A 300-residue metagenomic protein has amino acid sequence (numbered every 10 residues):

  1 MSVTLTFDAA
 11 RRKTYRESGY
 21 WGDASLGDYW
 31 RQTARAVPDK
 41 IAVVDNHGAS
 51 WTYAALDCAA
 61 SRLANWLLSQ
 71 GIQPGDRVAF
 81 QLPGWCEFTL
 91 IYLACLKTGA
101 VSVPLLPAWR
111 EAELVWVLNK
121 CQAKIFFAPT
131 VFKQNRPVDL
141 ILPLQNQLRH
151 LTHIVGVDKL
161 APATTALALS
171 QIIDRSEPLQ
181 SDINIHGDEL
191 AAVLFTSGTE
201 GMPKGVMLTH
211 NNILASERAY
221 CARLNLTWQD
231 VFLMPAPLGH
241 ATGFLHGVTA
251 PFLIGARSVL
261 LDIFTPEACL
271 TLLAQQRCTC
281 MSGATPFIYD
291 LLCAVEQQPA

Functional and structural regions predicted by a protein language model:
F7-A9, F132-G187, A294-Q297: ANL superfamily adenylate-forming
G22-D23, R31, D39-W85, T89-L93 (+4 more regions): Conserved AMP-binding/adenylate-forming core of the ANL superfamily
P38-D39, G156-A161, D174-F195, M202 (+1 more regions): Conserved pre-ATP/AMP-binding loop-to-beta segment of ANL
S50-A54, A191-A215: Conserved AMP-binding A3 loop
N65, R77, P83-V103, P107-E111 (+4 more regions): A short helix-loop-beta submotif of the ANL/AMP-binding
V103, W109-P143, S216-L233, T265-T279: Conserved ATP-dependent adenylate/AMP-binding module captured primarily in the ANL superfamily
Q122-I125, L144-V155, F232-L233, T279-G283 (+1 more regions): Conserved helix-loop-beta element of the AMP-binding
L214-V231, G239-C280, P286-Q298: Conserved AMP-binding/adenylation subdomain of ANL enzymes
